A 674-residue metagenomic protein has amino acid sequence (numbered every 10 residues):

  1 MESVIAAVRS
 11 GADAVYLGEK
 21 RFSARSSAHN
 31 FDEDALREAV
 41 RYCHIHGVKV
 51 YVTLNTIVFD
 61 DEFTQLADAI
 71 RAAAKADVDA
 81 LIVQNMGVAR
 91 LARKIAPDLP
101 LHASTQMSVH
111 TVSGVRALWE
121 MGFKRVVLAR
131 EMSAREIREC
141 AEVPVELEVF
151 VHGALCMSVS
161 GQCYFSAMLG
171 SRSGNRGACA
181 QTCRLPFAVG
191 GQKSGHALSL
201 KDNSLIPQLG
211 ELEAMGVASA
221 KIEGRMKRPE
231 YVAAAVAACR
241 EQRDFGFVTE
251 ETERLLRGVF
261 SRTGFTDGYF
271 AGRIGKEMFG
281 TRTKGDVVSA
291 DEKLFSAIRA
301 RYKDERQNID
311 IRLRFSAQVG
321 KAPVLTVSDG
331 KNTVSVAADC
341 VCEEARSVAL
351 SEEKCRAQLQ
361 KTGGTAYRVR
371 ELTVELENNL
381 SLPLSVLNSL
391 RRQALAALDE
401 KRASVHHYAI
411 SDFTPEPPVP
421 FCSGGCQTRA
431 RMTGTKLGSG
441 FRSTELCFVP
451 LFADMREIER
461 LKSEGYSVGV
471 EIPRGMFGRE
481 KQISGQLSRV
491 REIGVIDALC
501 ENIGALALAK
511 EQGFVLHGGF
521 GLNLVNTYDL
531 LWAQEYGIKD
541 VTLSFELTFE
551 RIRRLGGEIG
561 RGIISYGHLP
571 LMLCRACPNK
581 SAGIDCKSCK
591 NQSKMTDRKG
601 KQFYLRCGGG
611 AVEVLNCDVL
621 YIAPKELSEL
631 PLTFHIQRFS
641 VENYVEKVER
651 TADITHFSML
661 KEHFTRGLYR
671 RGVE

Functional and structural regions predicted by a protein language model:
S3-S10, A14-R25, R37-A74, V83 (+4 more regions): Surface-exposed amphipathic alpha-helical tracts and adjacent flexible/coil segments at the periphery of soluble enzymes
F31-L36: Glycine-rich, highly charged phosphate/nucleotide-binding loops
M107-T111: Conserved phosphate-binding/catalytic loop of the ribokinase/pfkB sugar-kinase fold
